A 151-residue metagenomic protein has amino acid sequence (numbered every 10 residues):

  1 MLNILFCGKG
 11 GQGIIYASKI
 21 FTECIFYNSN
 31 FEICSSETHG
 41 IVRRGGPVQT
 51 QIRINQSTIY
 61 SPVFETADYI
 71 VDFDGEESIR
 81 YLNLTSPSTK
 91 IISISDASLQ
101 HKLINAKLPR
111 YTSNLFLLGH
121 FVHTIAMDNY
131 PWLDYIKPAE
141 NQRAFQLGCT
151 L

Functional and structural regions predicted by a protein language model:
M1-L151: Active-site cofactor/cluster-binding pocket
